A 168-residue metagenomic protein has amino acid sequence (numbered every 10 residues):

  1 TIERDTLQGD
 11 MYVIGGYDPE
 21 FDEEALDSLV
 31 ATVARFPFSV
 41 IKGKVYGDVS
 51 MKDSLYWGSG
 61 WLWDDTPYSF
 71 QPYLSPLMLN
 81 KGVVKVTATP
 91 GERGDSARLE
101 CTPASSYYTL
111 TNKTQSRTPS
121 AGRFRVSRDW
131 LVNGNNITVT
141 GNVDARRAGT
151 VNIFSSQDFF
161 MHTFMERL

Functional and structural regions predicted by a protein language model:
I2-L168: Conserved serine DD-peptidase/penicillin-binding transpeptidase domain and beta-lactam-recognizing active-site
